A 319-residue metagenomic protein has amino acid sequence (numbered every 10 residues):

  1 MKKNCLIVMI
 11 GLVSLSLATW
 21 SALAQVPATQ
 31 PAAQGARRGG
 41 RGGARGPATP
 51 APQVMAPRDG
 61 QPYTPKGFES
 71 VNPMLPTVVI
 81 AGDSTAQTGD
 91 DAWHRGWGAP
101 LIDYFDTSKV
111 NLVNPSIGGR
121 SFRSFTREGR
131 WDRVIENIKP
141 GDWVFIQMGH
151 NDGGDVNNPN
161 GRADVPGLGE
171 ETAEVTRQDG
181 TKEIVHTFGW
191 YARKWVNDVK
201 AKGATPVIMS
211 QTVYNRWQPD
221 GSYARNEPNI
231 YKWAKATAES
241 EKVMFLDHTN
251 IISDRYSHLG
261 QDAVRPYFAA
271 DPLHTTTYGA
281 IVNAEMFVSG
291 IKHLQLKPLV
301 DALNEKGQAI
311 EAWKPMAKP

Functional and structural regions predicted by a protein language model:
K2-K3, G42, R130-T277, I281 (+2 more regions): Alpha-helical cap/lid subdomain in secreted, periplasmic, or secretory-pathway luminal O-acyl-processing enzymes
V8-A18: Bacterial N-terminal signal peptides
L23-P52, R58: Disordered, low-complexity segments in secreted/periplasmic proteins that are enriched in proline
G46-I117, D132-V144, R162-E170: Serine-esterase "nucleophile elbow" of acetyl-processing enzymes
S121-G129: Structural motif
A309-K318: Short, low-complexity, Pro/Ser/Thr/Gly-rich segments in the mature regions of secreted, periplasmic
